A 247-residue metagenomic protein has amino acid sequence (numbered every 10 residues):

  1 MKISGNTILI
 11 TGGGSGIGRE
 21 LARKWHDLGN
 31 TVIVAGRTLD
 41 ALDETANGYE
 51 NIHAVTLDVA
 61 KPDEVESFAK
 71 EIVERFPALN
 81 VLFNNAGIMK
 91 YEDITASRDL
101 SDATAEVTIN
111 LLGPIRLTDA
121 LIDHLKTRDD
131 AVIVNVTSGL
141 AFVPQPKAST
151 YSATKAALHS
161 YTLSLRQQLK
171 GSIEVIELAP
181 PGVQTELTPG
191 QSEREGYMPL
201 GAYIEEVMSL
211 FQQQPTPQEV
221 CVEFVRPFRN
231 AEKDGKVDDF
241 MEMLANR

Functional and structural regions predicted by a protein language model:
G12-G16: Conserved glycine-rich cofactor-binding loop
L28-E44: Conserved glycine-rich Rossmann-like NAD(P)H-binding loop of the short-chain dehydrogenase/reductase
T56-K70, L100: The beta1-alpha1 cofactor-binding region of Rossmann-like NAD(H)/NADP(H)-dependent oxidoreductases
E66, M89-T104, K147: Conserved mid-core segment of classical short-chain dehydrogenase/reductases
T118, T154: Active-site helix of classical SDR
S138: Residue(s) in the substrate-gating loop at a strand-loop-helix junction that position the organic substrate next
E177-L178, P189-D238: C-terminal helical subdomain
